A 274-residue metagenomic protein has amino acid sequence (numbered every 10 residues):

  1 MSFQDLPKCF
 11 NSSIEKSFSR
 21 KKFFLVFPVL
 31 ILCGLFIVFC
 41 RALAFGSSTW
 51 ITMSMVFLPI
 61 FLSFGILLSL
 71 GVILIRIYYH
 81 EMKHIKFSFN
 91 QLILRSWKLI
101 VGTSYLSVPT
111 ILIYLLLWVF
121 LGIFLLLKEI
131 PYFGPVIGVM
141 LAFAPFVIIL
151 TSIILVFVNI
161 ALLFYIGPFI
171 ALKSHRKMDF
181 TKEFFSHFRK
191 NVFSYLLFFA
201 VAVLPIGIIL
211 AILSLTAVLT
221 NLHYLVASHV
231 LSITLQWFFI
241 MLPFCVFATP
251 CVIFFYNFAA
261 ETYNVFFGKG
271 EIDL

Functional and structural regions predicted by a protein language model:
F3-G34, F89-L116, F157-L210: Interfacial aromatic "cap" segments that immediately flank transmembrane helices in multipass membrane proteins
K8, S12, F18, W50 (+4 more regions): Juxtamembrane transition segments at transmembrane-helix termini in multipass membrane proteins
F23-F27, F57-L58, S104, F146-V147 (+3 more regions): Hydrophobic alpha-helical transmembrane segments
V26-I31, V38-G46, L219, C245 (+1 more regions): Membrane-embedded alpha-helical bundles of multi-pass transporters/translocases, especially carrier/permease families
L32-F61, P135-M140: Membrane-anchoring/interfacial helices and their immediately flanking loops in integral membrane proteins
S47-I51, I123-I148, A217-F238: Membrane-interfacial helix-loop-helix connectors in multipass membrane proteins
T103-S107, L115-G134: Non-cytosolic segments of integral membrane proteins
T151: Extended catalytic cores and adjacent scaffolds of nucleotide/polyanion-binding enzymes
